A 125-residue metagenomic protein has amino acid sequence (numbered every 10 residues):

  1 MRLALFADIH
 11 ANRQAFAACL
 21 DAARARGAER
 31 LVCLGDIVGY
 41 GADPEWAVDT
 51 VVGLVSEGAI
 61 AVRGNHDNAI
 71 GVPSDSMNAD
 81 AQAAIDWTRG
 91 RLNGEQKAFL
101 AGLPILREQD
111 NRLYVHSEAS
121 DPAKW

Functional and structural regions predicted by a protein language model:
M1-A4, E108-L113: Beta-strand-turn-beta hairpins that frame and shape the catalytic cleft of phosphate-ester-processing enzymes
R2-A101: Core catalytic region of metal-dependent phosphoesterases/phosphodiesterases, especially metallo-beta-lactamase-like
I60, P104, R112-Y114: Structural preference for beta-strand elements that scaffold enzyme active sites
H66, I105, A119: Residues that form or immediately flank small-molecule/cofactor binding pockets and catalytic motifs
M77-A83, R112-W125: Active-site-proximal segments of metal-dependent phosphoesterases and phosphodiesterases across multiple
A101-I105, A123: Short, acidic loop-to-helix structural element flanking the phosphoryl-transfer center in phosphate-processing enzymes
